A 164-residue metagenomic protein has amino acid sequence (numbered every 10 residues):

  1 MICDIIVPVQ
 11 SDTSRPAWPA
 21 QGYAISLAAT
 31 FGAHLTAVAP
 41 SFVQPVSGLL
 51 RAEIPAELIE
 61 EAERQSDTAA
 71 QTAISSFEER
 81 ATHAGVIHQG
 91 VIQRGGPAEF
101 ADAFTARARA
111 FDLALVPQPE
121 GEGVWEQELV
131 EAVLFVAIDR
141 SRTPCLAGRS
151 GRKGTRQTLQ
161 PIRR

Functional and structural regions predicted by a protein language model:
M1-I59, K153-R164: Small/aliphatic-rich secondary-structure junction motif
R15, R64, T68, A98-D102 (+3 more regions): Residues at secondary-structure transition points
Q21, S26-A28, A103-G151: Gly/Ser-rich helix-loop-strand patches that form or flank binding pockets for ribonucleotide-derived cofactors
G32-H34, V86, D139: Short glycine/serine/threonine/alanine-rich loop segments
V38-P40, V91-G95, P144: Conserved beta-strand termini and adjacent loop/short-helix elements that scaffold enzyme active sites in alpha/beta
E57-T72: A short acidic, glycine-rich active-site loop that binds or catalyzes chemistry on phosphate/adenosine moieties
E79-A114: Structural beta-alpha unit
